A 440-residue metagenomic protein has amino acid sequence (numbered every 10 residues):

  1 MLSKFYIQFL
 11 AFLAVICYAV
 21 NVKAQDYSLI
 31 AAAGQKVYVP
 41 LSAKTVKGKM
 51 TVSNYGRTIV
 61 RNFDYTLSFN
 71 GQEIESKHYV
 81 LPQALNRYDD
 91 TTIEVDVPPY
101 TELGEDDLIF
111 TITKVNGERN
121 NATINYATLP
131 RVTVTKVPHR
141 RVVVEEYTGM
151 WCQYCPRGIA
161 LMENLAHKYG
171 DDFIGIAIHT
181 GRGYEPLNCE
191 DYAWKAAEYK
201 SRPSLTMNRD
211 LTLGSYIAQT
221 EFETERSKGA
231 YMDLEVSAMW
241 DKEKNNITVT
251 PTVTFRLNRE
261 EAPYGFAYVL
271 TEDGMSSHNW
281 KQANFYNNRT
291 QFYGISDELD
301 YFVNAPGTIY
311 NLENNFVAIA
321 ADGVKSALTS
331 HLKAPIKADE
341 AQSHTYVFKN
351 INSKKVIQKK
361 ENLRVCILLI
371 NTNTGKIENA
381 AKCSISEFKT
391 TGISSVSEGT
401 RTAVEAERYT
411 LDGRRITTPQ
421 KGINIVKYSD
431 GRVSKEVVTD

Functional and structural regions predicted by a protein language model:
M1-S28: Bacterial Sec-dependent N-terminal signal peptides
D26-A33, R131-V142, S384-D412: Residue-level detector of functionally pivotal "anchor" positions at catalytic/ligand-binding pockets or at interdomain
K36-T45, W240-N245: Short, solvent-exposed loop/linker segments at the N-terminal edge of repeated beta-sheet extracellular domains
T58, D64-Y65, V80, D171-T390: Short, conserved sequence motifs used for protein processing/export or organelle targeting and for catalysis
Q72-T101: Intrinsically disordered, low-complexity Pro/Gly/Ser/Thr-rich segments with frequent PxxP/GP/PP motifs and embedded
T101-K136, R364-G375: Terminal connector regions
V134-F173: Local sequence-structure signature of Cys/Sec-based thiol-disulfide redox active-site neighborhoods
S394-D440: C-terminal outer-membrane/trafficking sorting elements
